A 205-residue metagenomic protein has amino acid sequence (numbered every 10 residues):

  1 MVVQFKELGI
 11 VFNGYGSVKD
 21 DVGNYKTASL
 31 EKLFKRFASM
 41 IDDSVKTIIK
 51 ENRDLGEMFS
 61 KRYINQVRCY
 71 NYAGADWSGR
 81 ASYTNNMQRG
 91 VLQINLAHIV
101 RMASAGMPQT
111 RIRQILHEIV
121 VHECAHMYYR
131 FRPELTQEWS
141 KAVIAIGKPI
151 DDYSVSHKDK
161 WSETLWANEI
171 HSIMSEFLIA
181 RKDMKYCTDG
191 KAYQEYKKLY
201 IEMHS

Functional and structural regions predicted by a protein language model:
V2-F37, S44-S205: Active-site-flanking segments in enzyme catalytic domains
